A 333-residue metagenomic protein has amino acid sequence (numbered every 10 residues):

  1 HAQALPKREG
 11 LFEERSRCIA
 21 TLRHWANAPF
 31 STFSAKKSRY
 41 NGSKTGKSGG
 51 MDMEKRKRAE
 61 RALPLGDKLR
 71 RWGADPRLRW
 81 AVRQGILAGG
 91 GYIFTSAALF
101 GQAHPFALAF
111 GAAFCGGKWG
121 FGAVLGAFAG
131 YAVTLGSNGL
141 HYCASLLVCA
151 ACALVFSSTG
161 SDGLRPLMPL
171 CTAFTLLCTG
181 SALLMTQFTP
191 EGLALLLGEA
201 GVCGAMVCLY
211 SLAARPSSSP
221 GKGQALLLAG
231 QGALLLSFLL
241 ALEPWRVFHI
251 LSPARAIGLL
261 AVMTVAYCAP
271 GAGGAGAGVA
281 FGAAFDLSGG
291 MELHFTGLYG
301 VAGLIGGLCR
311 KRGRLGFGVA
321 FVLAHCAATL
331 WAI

Functional and structural regions predicted by a protein language model:
Q3-G10, E14-F33, S43, K222: N-terminal amphipathic/hydrophobic targeting modules at extreme N-termini, encompassing cleavable Sec/SRP-type signal
T21, P29, G46, D52-R70: Regulatory/sensor and coupling segments of signal-transduction and defense proteins
K37-S38: Polybasic, lysine-rich low-complexity intrinsically disordered segments
G50-M51, L99: Ligand/cofactor-recognition surfaces for anionic moieties
K57-F248, V262-I333: Short helix-perturbing small/polar motifs within transmembrane alpha-helices
